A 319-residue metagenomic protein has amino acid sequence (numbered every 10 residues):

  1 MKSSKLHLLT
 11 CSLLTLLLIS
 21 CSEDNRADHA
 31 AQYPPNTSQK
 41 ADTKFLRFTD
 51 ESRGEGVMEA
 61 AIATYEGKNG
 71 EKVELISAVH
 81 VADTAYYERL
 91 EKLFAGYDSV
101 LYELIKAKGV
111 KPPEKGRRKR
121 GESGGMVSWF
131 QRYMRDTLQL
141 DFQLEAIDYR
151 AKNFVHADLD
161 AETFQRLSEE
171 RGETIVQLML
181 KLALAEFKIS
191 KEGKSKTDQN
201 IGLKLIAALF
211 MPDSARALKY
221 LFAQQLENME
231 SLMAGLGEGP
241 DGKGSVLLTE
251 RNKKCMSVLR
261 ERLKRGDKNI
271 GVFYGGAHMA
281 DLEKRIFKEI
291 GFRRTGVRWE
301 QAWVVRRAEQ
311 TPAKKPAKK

Functional and structural regions predicted by a protein language model:
K2-L9: Bacterial N-terminal signal peptides that target proteins for export
L8, P35-N36, A313, A317: Generic low-complexity segments that are intrinsically disordered, proline-rich and/or Lys/Arg-biased
L16, K68-G70, R265, E289: Short, well-ordered coil/turn elements that cap or connect secondary structure elements
L18-S20: C-terminal motif of bacterial Sec signal peptides marking the signal peptidase cleavage site
N25-E250, T295-V305: Structured, acidic catalytic/metal-binding patches in enzyme active sites
S245, T249-K319: A cross-kingdom marker for long, charged
